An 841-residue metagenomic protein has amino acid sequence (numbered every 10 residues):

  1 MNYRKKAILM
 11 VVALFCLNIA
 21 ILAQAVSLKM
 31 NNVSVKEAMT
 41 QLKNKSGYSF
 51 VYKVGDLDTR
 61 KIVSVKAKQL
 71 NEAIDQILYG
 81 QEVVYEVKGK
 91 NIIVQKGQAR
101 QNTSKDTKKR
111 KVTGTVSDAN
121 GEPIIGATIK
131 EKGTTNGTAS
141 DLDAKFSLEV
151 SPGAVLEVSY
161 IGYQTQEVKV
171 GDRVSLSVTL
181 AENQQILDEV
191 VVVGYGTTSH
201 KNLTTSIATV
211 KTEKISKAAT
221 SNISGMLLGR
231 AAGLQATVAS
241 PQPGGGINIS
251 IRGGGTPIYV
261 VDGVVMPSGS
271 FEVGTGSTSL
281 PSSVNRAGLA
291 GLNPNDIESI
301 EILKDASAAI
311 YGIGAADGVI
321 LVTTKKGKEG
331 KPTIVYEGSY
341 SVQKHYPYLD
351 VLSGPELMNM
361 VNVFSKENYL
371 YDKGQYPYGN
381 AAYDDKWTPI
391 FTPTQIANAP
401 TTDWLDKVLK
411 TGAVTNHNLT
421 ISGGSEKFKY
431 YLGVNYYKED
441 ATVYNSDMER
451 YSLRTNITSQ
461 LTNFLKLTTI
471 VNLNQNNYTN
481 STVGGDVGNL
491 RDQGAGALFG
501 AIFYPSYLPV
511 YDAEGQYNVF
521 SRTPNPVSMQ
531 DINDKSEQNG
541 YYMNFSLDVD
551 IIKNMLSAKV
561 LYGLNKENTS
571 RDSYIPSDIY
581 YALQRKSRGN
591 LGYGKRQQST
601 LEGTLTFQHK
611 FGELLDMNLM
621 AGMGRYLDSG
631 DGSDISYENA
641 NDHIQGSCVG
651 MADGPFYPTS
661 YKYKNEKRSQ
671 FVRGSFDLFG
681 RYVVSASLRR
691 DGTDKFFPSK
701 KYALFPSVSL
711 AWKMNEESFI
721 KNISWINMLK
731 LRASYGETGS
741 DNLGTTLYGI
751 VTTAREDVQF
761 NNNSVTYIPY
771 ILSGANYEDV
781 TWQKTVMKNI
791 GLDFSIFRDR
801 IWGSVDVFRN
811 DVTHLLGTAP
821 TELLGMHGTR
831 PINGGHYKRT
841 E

Functional and structural regions predicted by a protein language model:
M1-R454, K466-T468, N474, Y542 (+1 more regions): Short, small/polar-rich motifs associated with maturation and membrane association, primarily at protein termini
K90, G121, G263, Y507 (+2 more regions): Detector for glycine-centered tight turns/loop "hinges" at secondary-structure junctions
L227, A232, P505-Y507, E613: Proline-centered flexible-loop/turn and helix-kink motifs
L352, E356-L405, A497-V527, G646-Y657 (+1 more regions): Flexible glycine-rich, low-complexity coil/linker segments exposed to the extracellular/periplasmic environment
R450, N456-L465, I470-Q475, V483-G484 (+3 more regions): Extracellular/periplasmic, surface-exposed regions of secreted and cell-surface proteins
T479: Flexible glycine/acidic-rich beta-alpha junction loops that bind and position SAM and/or redox cofactors in anaerobic
